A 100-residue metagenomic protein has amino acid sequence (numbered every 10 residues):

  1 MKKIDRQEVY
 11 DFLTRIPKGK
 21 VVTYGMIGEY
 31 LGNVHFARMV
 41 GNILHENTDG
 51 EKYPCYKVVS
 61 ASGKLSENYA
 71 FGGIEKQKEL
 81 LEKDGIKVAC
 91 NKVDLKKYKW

Functional and structural regions predicted by a protein language model:
M1-W100: Nucleic acid-binding interface residues in structured DNA/RNA-binding domains, emphasizing the DNA-engaging scaffolds
